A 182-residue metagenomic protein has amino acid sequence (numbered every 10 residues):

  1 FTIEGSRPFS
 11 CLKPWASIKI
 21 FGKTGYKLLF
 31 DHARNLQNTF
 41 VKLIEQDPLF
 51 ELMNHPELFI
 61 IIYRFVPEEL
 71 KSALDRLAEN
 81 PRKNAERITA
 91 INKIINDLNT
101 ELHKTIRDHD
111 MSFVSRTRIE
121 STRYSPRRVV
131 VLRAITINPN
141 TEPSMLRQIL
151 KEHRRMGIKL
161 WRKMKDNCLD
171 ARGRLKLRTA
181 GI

Functional and structural regions predicted by a protein language model:
T2-P8, I18-N167: Conserved C-terminal alpha-helix-loop-beta "cap" of PLP-dependent enzymes that closes/shapes the active-site mouth
R162-I182: Eukaryotic N-terminal low-complexity, Ser/Thr- and Lys/Arg-rich leader segments that predominantly function as
